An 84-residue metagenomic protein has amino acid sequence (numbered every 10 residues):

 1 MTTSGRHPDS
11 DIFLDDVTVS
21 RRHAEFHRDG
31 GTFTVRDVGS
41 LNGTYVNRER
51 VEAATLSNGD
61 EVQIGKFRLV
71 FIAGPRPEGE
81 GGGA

Functional and structural regions predicted by a protein language model:
M1-R68: Forkhead-associated
F67-A84: Regulatory inter-domain linker segments that are low-complexity and enriched for serine/threonine/proline
